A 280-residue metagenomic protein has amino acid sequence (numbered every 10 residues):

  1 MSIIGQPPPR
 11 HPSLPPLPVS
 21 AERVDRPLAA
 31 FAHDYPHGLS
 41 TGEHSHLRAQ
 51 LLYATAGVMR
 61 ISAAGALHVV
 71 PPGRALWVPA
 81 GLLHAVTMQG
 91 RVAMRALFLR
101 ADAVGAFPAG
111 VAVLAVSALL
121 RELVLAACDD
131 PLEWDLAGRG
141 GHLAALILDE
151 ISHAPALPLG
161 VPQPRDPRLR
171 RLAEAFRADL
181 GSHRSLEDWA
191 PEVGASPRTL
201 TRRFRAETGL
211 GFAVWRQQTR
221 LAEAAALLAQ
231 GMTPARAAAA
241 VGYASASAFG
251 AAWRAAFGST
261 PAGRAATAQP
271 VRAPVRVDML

Functional and structural regions predicted by a protein language model:
M1-V58, M279: Generic protein-terminus/edge-of-domain signal
G65-A80: Short acidic-glycine-tyrosine-enriched beta hairpin
G73, L200, F204, A248-F249 (+1 more regions): Short hydrophobic/aromatic patch on the recognition helix
G81-V111: Ligand-binding loop in jelly-roll beta-barrel domains
P108-R121: Aromatic/histidine-rich interaction motifs
P131-V193, A206-Q218: Short, Lys/Arg-enriched, Trp-marked, Pro/Gly-tolerant hinge/linker segments that flank
E187, A206-A246, G250, A266-L280: Terminal helix-turn-helix DNA-binding modules in bacterial transcription factors
P191, R202, A206, A239-A240 (+1 more regions): Alpha-helical residues within the helix-turn-helix
